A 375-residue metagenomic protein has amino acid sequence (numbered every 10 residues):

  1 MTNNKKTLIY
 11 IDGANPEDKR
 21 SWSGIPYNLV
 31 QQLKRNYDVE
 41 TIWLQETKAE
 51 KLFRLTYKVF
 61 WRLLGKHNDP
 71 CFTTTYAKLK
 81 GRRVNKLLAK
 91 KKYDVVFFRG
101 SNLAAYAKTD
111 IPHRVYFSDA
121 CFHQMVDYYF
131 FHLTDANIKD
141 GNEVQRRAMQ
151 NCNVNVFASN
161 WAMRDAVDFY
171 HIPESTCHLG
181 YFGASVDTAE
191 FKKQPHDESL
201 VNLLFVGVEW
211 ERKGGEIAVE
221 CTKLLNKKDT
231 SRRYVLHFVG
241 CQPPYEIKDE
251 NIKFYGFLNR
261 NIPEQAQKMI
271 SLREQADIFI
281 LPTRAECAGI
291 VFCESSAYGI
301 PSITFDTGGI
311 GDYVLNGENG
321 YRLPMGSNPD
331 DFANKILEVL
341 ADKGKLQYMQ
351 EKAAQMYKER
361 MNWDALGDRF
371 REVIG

Functional and structural regions predicted by a protein language model:
T134-N155: Membrane-proximal helix-turn-helix segments that form the acceptor-binding/catalytic region of lipid-linked
N151, M163-A184: Helix-loop-beta element that forms the nucleotide-linked donor phosphate-binding surface in glycosyltransferases
P195-G215, V219-L224, L236-H237: Conserved donor-binding/catalytic core segment of Leloir-type glycosyltransferases
G240-A266, I270-I278: Nucleotide-activated donor-binding/catalytic signature segment of Leloir-type glycosyltransferases, i.e., the conserved
R284: Aromatic "clamp/platform" in nucleotide-sugar-dependent glycosyltransferases that forms part of the donor/acceptor
P301-T304, V314: Short hydrophobic beta-strand element within catalytic cores of glycosyltransferases and related nucleotide-activated
G311-L337, G344-K345: Change "using UDP/GDP/dTDP sugars" to "using nucleotide sugars
D331, E338, K345-R360, R369: A short, well-ordered alpha-helix in the C-terminal region of glycosyltransferases
